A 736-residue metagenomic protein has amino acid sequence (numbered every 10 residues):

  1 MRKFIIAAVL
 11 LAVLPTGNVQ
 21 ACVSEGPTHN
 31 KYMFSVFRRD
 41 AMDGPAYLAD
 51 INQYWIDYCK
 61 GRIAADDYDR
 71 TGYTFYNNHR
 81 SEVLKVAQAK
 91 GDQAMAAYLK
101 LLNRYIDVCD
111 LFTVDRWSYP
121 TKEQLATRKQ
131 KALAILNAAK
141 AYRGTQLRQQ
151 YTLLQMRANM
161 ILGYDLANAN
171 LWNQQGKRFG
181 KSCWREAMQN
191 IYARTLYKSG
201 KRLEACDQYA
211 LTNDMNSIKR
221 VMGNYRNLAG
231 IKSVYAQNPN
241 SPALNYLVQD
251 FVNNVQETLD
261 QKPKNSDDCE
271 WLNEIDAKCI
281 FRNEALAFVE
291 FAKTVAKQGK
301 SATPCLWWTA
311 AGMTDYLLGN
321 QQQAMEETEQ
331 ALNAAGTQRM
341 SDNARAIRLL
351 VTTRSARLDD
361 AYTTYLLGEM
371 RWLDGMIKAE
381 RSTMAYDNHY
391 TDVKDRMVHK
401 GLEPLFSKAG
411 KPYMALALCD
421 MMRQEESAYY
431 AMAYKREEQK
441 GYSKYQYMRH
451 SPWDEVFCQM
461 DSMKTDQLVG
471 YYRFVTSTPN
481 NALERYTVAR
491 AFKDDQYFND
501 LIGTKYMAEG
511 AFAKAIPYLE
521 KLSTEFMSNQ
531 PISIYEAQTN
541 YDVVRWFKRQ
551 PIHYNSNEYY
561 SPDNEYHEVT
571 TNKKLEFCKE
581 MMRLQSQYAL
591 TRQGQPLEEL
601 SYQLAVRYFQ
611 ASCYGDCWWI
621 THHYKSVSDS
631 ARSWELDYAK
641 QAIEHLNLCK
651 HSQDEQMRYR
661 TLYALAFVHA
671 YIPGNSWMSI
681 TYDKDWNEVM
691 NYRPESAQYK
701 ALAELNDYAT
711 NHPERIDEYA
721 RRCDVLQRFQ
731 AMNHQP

Functional and structural regions predicted by a protein language model:
F4-V13: Sec-dependent N-terminal signal peptides
V13-V19: C-terminal segment of classical bacterial N-terminal signal peptides
Q20-R157, L162-P736: Extracytoplasmic/secretory-pathway proteins
